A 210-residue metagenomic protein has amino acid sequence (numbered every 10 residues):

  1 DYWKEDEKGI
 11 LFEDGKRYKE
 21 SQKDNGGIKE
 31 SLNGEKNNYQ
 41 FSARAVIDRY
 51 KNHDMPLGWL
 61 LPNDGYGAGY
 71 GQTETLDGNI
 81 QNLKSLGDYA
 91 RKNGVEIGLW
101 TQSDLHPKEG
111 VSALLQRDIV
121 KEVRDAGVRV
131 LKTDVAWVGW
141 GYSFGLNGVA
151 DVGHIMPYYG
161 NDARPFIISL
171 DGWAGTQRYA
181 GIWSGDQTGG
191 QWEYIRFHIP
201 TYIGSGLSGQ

Functional and structural regions predicted by a protein language model:
D1-Q210: Catalytic-domain carbohydrate-binding cleft regions of carbohydrate-active enzymes
